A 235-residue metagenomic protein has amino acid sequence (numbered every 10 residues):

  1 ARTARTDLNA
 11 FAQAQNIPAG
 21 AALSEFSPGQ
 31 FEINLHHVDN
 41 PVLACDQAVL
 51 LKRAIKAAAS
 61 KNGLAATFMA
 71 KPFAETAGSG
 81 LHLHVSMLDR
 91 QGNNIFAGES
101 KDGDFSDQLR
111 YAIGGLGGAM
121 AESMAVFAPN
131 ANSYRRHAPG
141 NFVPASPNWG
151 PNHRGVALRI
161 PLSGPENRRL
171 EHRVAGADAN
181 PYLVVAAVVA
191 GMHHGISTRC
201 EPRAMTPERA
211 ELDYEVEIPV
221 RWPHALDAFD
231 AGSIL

Functional and structural regions predicted by a protein language model:
A1-L235: Glycine-rich, acidic/polar active-site loops that bind/position phosphate-bearing ligands
